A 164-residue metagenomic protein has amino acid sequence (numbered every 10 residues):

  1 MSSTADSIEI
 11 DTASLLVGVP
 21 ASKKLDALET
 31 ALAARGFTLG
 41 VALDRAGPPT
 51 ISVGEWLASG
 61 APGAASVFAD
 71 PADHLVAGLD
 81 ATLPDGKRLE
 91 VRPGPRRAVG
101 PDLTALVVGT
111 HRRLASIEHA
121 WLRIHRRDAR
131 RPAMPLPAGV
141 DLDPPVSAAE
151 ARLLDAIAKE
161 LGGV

Functional and structural regions predicted by a protein language model:
M1-T4, D11, L43, G47-P48 (+2 more regions): Conserved glycine-rich FAD pyrophosphate-binding loop
I8, L25-D26, T30-P137: FAD-binding subdomain of flavoenzyme oxidoreductases
S14-L15: Structural motif
S22: Extended, alpha-helix-rich binding/interface surfaces that flank or overlap catalytic cores and mediate recognition
